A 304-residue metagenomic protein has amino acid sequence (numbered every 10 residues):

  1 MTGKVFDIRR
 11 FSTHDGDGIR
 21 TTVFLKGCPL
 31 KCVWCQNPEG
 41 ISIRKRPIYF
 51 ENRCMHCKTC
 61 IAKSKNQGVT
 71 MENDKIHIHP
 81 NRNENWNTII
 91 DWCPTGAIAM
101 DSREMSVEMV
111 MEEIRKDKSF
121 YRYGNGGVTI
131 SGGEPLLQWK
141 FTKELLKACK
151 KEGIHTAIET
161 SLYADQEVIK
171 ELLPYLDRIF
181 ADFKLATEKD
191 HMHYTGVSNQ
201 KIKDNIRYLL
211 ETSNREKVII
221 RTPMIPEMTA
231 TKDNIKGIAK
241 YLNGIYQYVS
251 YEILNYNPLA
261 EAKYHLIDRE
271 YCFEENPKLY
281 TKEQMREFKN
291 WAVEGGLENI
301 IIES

Functional and structural regions predicted by a protein language model:
T2-D17, R215, P226-S304: Auxiliary Fe-S-binding modules of radical SAM enzymes
V5-T59, I76-N85: N-terminal pre-triad scaffold of radical SAM enzymes
G16-D17, F24, S42, R46-E51 (+2 more regions): N-terminal-biased segments
V33-G40, T59-H77, N87-R103: Iron-sulfur cluster-binding cysteine motifs and their immediate structural context in ferredoxin-like electron-transfer
G96, A148-E152, G295: Conserved dinucleotide-binding and phosphotransfer motif residues
E108-L266: Conserved AdoMet/S-adenosylmethionine-binding subsite of the radical SAM
